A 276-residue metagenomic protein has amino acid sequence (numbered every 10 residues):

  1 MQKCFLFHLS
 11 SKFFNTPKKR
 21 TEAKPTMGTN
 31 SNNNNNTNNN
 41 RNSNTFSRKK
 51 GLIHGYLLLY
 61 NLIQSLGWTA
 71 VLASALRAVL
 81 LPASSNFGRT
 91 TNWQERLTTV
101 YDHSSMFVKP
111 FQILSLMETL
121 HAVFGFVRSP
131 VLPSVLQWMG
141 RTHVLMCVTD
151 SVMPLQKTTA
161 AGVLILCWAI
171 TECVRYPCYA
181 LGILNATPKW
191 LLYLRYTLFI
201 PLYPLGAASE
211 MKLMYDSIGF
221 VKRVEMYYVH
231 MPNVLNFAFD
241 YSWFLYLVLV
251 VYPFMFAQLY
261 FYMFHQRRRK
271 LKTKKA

Functional and structural regions predicted by a protein language model:
Q2-L59, A73, R77-W93, M263-A276: Transit-peptide-like, low-complexity N-terminal presequences and other terminal intrinsically disordered regions
N44-L80, D102-A276: Eukaryotic polytopic
T90-T98, L155: Short, charged/polar, low-complexity loop and linker segments that flank or interrupt alpha-helical bundles
